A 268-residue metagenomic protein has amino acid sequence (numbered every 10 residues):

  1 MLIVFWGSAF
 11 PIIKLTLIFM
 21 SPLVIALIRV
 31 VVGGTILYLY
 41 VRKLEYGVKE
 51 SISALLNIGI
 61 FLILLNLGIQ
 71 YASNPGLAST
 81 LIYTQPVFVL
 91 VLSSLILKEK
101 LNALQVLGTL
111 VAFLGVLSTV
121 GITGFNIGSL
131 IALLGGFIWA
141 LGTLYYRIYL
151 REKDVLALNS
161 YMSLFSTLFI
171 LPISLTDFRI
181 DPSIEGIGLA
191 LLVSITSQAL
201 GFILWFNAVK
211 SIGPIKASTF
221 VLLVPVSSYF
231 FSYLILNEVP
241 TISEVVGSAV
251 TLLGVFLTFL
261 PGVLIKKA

Functional and structural regions predicted by a protein language model:
M1-V24, T123-I148, G188, A268: Glycine-/small-residue-enriched transmembrane alpha-helix faces in small-molecule transporters and effluxers
V4-F5, A9-F10, Y38-I82, S118 (+1 more regions): Specific transmembrane alpha-helical segments of multi-pass solute transporters/efflux pumps, especially DMT/EamA
V4-G7, P11, V31, Y38 (+8 more regions): Hydrophobic/small/kink-forming positions within alpha-helical transmembrane segments of polytopic membrane proteins
S8, I12-L15, F19, V32-G47 (+5 more regions): Membrane-interface helix-cap regions at the ends of transmembrane helices in multi-pass membrane proteins
L27-I28, P75-T84, Y145-T167, I195-L234 (+1 more regions): Helix-helix packing/entry segments at the starts of transmembrane helices
G34-L37, V89-V91, L95, F125-F178 (+1 more regions): Transmembrane alpha-helical segments that form core, pore/gating elements of small-molecule transporters/exporters
I36-L44, Q85-L107, V226-V246: C-terminal transmembrane-helix exit sites in multi-pass transporters
L92, L101-V120, F137, I170 (+3 more regions): Hydrophobic transmembrane alpha-helices of multi-pass small-molecule transport proteins
